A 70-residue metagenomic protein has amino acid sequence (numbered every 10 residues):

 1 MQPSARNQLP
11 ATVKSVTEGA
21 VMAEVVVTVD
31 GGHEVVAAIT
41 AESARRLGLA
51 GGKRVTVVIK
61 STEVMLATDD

Functional and structural regions predicted by a protein language model:
M1-D70: Non-catalytic connector elements of ABC transporters
